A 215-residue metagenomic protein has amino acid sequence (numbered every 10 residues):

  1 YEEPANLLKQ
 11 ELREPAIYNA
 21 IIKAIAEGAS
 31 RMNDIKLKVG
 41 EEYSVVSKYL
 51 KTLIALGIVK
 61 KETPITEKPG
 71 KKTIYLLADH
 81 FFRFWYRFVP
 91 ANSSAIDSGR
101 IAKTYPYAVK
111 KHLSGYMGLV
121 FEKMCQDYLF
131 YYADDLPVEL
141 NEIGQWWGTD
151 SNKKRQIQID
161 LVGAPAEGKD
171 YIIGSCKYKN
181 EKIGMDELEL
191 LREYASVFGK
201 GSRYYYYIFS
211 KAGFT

Functional and structural regions predicted by a protein language model:
Y1-F82, R87: Interdomain hinge/linker elements that couple catalytic modules in large macromolecular machines
T73-T215: A cross-kingdom feature that marks ATP-driven nucleic-acid transaction machinery
